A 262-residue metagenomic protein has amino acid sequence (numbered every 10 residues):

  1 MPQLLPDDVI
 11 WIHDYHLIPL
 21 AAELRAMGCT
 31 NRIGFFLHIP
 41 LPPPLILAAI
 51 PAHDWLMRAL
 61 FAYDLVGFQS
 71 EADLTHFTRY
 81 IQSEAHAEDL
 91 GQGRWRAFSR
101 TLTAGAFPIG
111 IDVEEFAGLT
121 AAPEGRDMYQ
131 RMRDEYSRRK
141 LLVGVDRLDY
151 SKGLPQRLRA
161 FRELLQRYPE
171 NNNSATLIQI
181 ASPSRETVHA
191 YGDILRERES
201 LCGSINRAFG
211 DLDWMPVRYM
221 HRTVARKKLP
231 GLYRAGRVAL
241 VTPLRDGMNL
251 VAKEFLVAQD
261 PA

Functional and structural regions predicted by a protein language model:
M1-A262: Catalytic cores of carbohydrate-active enzymes across secretory and cytosolic contexts
